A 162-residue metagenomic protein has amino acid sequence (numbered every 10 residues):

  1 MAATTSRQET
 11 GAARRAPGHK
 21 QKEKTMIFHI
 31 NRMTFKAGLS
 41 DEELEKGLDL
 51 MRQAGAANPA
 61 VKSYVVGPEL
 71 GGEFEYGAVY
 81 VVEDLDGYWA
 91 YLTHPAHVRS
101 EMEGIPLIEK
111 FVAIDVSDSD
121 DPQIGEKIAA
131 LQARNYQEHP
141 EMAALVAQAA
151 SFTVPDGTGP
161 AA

Functional and structural regions predicted by a protein language model:
A2-Q8: Extreme N-terminal basic, low-complexity initiation segments that serve as generic localization/processing leaders
T4, H19-E75, L85-A90, E109-A162: Short S/T/G/P-rich N-terminal loop/turn motif that feeds into the first structured element of a domain
G11, A16-G18: Residue-identity detector for glycine
A12, M33, E101: Alpha-helical and His/Cys-centered functional microenvironments
V81: Sensory beta-strand/linker motifs that couple input domains to effectors
D86-W89, T93-G104: Mid-chain, well-packed structural core segment of small domains
